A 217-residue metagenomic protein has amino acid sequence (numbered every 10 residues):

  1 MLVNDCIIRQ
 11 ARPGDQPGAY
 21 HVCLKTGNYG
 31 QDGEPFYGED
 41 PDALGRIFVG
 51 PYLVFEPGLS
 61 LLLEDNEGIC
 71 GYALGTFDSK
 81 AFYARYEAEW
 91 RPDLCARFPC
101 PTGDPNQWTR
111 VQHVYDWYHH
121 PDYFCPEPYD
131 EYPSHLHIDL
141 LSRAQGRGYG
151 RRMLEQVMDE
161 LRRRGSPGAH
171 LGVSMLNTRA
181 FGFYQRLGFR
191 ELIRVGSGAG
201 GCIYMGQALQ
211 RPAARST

Functional and structural regions predicted by a protein language model:
I7-H21: A short beta-loop-alpha structural element at the N-terminal edge of CoA-dependent acyl/N-acetyltransferase catalytic
N28-F48, R85-P99, G103: Conserved GNAT-fold acetyl-CoA-binding loop/helix
G38-S60, N66: Active-site rim helix/loop that mediates acceptor-substrate recognition in acyltransferases
L62, G68-F77: Conserved beta-strand in the GNAT
K80, H170-V173, Q185, R190-Q207: Conserved catalytic-core motifs of GNAT/GCN5-like acyltransferases
K80-H137: Conserved acyl-donor/pantetheine-binding loop and adjacent beta-alpha core of acyl/acetyltransferases and related
E131, L136, R147, R151-R152 (+1 more regions): Conserved active-site alpha-helix within GNAT-family acetyltransferase domains
Y132, L161-S174: Conserved GNAT acetyl-CoA-binding A-motif
